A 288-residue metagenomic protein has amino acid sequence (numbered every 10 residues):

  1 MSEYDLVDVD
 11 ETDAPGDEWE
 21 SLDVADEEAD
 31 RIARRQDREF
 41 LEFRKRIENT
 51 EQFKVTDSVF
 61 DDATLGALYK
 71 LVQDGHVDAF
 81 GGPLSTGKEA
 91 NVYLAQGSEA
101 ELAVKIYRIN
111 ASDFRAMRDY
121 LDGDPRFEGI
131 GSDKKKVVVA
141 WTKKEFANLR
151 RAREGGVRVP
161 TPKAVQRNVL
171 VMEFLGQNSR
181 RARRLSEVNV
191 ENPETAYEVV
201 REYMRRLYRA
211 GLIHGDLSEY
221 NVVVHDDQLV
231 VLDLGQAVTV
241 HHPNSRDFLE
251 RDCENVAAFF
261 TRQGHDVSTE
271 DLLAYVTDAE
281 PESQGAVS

Functional and structural regions predicted by a protein language model:
M1-G66, H265-S288: Haloarchaeal acidic low-complexity proteome signature biased toward cell-envelope/secretome components but also
S2, E39, A196, Y208-H214 (+1 more regions): C-lobe/activation-segment region of protein kinase-like
D57, D62-R181: Conserved ATP-binding subdomain of kinase catalytic cores across diverse folds
R108, G176, E219, V224 (+1 more regions): Short, glycine/acidic-enriched loop or turn micro-motifs at the edges of active sites
D133-V159, L185-G215, E219-Y220, A258: Conserved kinase catalytic-core helix
A182-E191, G235-P243: Short helix/strand-bridging catalytic loops that position acidic/His residues to coordinate divalent metals and engage
